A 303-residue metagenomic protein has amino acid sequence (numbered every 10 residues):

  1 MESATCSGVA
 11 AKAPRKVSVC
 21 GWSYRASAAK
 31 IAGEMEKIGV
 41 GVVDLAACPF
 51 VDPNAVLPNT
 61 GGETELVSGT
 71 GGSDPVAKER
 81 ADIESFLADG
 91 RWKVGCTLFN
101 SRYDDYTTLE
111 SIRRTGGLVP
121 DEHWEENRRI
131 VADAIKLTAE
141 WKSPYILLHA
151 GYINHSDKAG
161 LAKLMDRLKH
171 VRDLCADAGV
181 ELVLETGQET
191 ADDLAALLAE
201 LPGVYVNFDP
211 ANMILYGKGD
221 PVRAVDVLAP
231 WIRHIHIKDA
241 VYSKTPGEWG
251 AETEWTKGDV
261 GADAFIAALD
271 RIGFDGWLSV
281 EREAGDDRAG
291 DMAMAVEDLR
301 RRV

Functional and structural regions predicted by a protein language model:
M1-A139, S143, A176, V296-V303: N-terminal pre-domain/capping segments
E2-S18, Y24-G41, A88-R91, K169-D177 (+2 more regions): Histidine-acidic metal/acid-base catalytic patches
C20, L182-T186, K257: Small/polar loops that bind or transfer phosphate-bearing groups
S23-R25, A47-P49, N100-Y103, A150-N154 (+4 more regions): Active-site-proximal loop/turn and secondary-structure-junction residues that shape catalytic pockets, frequently
D44-L45, V94-F99, S143-A150, L182-T186 (+1 more regions): Short beta-strand segments at enzyme active-site cores
V51-A55, D105-T107, N154-K158, L215-Y216 (+1 more regions): A short acidic, helix-capping loop that chelates divalent metal ions and anchors anionic groups
V56-L57, G71-P75, E122, D157-A162 (+3 more regions): Short, solvent-exposed loop/turn segments at secondary-structure boundaries
D104-Y205: Active-site acidic/histidine proton-transfer and metal-coordination neighborhood in alpha/beta enzyme cores
